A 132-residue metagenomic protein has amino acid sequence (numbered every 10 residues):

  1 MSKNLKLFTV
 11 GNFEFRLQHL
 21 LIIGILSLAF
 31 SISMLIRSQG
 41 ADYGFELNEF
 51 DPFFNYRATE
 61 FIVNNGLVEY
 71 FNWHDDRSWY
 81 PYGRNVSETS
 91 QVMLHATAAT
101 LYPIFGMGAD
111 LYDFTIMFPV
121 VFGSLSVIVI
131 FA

Functional and structural regions predicted by a protein language model:
M1-Q39, F50: Start-transfer (signal-anchor) and selected internal transmembrane alpha helices of multi-pass inner/ER membrane
F13, D42-L47, P103-G106: Asp/Glu-centered strand-loop micro-motifs enriched in Gly/Pro and often flanked by an aromatic residue
Q18-I22, D42-G44, W73-R84, Y112-I116: Short linear capping/connector segments at secondary-structure termini
A29-L35, G66-D75, F105: Active-site-adjacent bridging/hinge elements
S33-M34, D51, G83-R84, T100 (+3 more regions): Acidic, glycine-enriched active-site microenvironments
G44-A58, L67-D76, V86-T97: Extracytoplasmic catalytic/substrate-binding loops of multi-pass membrane glycan-assembly enzymes
I62, Y80-M107: Short hydrophobic/aromatic helix or loop-helix immediately within or flanking a transmembrane segment in polytopic
A109, D113-A132: Transmembrane-helix motifs of polytopic, lipid-linked glycan transferases
